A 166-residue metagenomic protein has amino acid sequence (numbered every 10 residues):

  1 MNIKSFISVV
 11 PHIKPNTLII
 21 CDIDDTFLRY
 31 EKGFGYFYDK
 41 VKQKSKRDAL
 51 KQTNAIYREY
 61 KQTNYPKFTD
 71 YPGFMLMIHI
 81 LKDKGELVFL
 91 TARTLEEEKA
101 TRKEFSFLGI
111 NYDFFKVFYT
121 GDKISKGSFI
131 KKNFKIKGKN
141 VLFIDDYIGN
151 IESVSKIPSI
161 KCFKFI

Functional and structural regions predicted by a protein language model:
M1-I23, Y30-F34, Y38: Non-catalytic pre-domain segments flanking phosphatase-related domains
F6, S45-Q52, Y57-V88, L95-T101 (+2 more regions): Short, acidic loop-to-helix structural element flanking the phosphoryl-transfer center in phosphate-processing enzymes
H12-K14, K84, N133-K139: Glycine-rich phosphate-binding loop signature in dinucleotide/nucleotide-binding domains
I19-C21, L87-T91, K116-F118, L142-F143: Structural recognition of the beta-strand scaffold that forms the well-ordered cores of secreted hydrolase catalytic
F27-Y30, E96-A100, G149-S153: Short catalytic/ligand-binding loop motif for oxyanion handling, primarily in non-cytosolic enzymes, centered on
G33-K46, F163: Basic, amphipathic juxtamembrane/active-site segments that coordinate anionic phosphate or diphosphate groups
R102, F107-F129: A short, structured active-site edge motif that brings together acidic residues
G138-I166: Acidic, Mg2+-coordinating phosphoryl-transfer loop and its flanking beta/alpha structural elements, shared across
